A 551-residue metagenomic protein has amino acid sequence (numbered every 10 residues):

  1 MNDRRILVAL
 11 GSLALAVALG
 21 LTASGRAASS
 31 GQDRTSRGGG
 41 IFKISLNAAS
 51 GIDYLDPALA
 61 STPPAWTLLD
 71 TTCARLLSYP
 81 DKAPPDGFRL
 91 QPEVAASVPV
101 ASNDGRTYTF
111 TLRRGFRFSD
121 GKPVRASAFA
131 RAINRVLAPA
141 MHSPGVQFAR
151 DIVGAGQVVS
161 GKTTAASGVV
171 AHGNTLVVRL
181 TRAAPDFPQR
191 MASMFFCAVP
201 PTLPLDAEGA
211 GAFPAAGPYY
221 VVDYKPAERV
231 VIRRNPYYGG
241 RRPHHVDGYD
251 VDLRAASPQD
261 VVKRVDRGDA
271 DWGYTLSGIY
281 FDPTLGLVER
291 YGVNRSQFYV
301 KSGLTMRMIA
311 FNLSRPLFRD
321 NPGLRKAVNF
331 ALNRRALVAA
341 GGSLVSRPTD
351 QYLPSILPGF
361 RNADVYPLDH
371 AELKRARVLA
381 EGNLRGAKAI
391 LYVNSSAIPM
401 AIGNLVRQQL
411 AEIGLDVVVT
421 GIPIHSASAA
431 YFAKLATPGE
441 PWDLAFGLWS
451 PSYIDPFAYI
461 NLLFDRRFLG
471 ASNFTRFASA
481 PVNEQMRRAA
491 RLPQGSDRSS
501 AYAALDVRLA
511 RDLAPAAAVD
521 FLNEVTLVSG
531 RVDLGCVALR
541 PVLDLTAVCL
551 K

Functional and structural regions predicted by a protein language model:
D33-T35, V169, R295, K326 (+5 more regions): Extracytoplasmic/peripheral linker and loop segments enriched in polar/acidic and small residues with frequent Thr/Pro
S45-N103, A212-A215: N-terminal lobe/hinge region of extracytoplasmic solute-binding protein
P80-P85, L180-G248, Q259: Gly/Pro-rich hinge or "lid" segments in bacterial periplasmic/extracellular proteins
T109-T111, A128-A130, R135-P201: Surface-exposed binding/hinge segments that line and control ligand-binding clefts or catalytic entry sites
L205-A207, Y237-G286, D416: Ligand-site clamp/hinge motif
S314-L357, A401-I402, R508-A518: Periplasmic-binding protein-like
S343-E381, N394-A401: Structural transition elements
T526-K551: Long beta-strand-rich cores associated with HINT superfamily self-processing modules
